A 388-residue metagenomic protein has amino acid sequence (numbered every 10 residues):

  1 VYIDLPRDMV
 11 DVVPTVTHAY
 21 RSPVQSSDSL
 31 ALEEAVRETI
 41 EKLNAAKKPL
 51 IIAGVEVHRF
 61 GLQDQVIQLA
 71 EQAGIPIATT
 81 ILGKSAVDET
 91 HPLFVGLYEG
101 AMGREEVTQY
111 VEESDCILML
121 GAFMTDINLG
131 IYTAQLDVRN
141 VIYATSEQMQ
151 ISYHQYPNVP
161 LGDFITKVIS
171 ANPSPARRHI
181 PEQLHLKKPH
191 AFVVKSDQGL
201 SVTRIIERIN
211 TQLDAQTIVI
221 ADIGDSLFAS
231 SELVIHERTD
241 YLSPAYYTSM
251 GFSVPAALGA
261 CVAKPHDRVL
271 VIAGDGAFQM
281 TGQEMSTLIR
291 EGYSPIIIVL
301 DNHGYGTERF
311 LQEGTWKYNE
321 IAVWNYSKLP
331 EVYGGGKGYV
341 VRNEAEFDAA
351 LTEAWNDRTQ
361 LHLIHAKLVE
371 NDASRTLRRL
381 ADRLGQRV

Functional and structural regions predicted by a protein language model:
V1-A45, K167-P181, F192: Conformationally flexible catalytic loops at phosphate/diphosphate-handling active centers
V1-D11, G83-K84, V111, M119-Y143 (+2 more regions): Conserved thiamine diphosphate
L5-D11, V55-V57, K84, Q148 (+3 more regions): Glycine-rich beta-alpha junction loops
R7-L32, I127-I131, E353-V388: Glycine/aspartate-rich loop-and-adjacent alpha/beta segment that forms the canonical ThDP
A35-P49, L69, V111-S114, R208-T217 (+2 more regions): Glycine-rich phosphate/diphosphate-binding loops that line cofactor/substrate pockets in enzymes
V55-A144, H236-H266, Q279-Q283, G314-T315 (+2 more regions): Glycine-rich, anion-gripping cofactor-binding loops and their flanking helix/strand elements in enzyme active sites
Y110-S114, E182-H185, A191-F192, L311-A350: Conserved thiamine diphosphate
Q183-H266, G385: Active-site diphosphate/adenylate-binding microenvironment
